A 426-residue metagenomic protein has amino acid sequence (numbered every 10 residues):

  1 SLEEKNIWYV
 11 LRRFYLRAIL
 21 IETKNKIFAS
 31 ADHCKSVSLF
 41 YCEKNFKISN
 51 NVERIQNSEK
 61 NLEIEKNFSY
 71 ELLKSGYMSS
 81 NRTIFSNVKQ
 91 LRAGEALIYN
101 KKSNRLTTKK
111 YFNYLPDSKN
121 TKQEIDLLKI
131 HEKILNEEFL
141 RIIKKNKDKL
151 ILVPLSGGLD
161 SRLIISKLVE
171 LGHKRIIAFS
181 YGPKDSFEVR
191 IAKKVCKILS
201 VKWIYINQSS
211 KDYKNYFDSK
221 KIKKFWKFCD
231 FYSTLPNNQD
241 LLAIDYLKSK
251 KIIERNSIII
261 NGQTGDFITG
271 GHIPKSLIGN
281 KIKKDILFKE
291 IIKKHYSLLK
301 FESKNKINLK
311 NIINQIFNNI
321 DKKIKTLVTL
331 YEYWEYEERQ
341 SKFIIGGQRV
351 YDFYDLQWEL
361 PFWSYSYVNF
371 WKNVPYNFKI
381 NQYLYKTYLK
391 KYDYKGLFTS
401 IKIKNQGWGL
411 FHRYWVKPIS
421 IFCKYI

Functional and structural regions predicted by a protein language model:
S1-L155, L159-K211: Cysteine-centered catalytic environments shared across enzyme families
R17, K147-L152, D218-I273, N311-W358: Conserved adenosine/adenylate-binding substructure
R92, I130-I134, L159, L163 (+10 more regions): Generic recognition of stable, solvent-exposed alpha-helical segments in well-folded globular domains
P116-D126, L150-I151, I177-S180, K224-D230 (+2 more regions): Glycine- and acidic
L155-G157, T264-G265, Y388, I403-L410: A glycine-rich phosphate-binding loop feature that marks nucleotide/adenosyl-phosphate handling sites
K184-L247, G265-I286, K325, K372 (+1 more regions): ATP-dependent adenylate-handling ligase core
I282-Q406: Conserved glycine-rich, hydrophobic/aromatic-active-site segments that form phosphate/pyrophosphate or metal-binding
Y394-I426: PAPS-dependent sulfotransferase catalytic core
